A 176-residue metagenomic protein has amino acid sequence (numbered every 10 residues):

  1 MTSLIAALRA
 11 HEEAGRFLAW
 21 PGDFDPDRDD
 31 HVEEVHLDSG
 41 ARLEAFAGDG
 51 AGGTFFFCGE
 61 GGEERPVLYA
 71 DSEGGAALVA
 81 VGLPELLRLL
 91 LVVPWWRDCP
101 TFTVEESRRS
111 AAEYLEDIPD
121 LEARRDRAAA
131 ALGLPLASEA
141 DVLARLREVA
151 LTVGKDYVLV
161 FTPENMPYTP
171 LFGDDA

Functional and structural regions predicted by a protein language model:
M1-G74, T101, L121-A176: A surface-exposed partner-binding patch
L68-R109: Compact, glycine/acidic-enriched structural inserts
V104-A123: Amphipathic alpha-helical surface "interface" segments used for docking/oligomerization or membrane association within
